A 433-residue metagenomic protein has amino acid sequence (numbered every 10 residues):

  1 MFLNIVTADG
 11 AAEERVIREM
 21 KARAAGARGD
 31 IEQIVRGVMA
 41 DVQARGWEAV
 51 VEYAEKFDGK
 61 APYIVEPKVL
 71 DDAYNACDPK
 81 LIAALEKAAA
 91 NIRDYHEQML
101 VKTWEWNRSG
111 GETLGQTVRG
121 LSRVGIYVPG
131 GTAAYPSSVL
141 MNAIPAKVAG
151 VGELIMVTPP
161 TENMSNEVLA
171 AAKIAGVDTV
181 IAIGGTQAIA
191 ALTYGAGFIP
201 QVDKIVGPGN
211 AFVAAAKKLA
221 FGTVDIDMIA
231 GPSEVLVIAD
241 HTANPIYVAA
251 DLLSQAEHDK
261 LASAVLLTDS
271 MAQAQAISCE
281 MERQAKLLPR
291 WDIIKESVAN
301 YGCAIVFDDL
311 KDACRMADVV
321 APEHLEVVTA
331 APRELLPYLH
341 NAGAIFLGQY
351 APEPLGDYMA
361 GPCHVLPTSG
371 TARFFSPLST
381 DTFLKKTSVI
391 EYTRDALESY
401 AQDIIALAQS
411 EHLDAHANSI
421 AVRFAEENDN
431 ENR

Functional and structural regions predicted by a protein language model:
M1-S122: N-terminal Rossmann-like NAD(P)+-binding subdomain of aldehyde/semialdehyde dehydrogenases
W106-A170: Conserved small-residue-rich beta-alpha loop and adjacent elements that most often cradle the phosphate/pyrophosphate
M141-G152, K173-A175, T193-I199, K217-L219 (+1 more regions): Alpha-helix C-terminal capping segments
G152-P160, A264-S270, I277: Short internal beta-strands
G176-S254, H258-S263: Conserved NAD(P)+-binding/catalytic subdomain of aldehyde/semialdehyde dehydrogenases
H258, L266-A342: A glycine- and small/hydrophobic-rich beta-loop-beta segment that serves as a flexible "lid/hinge" or phosphate-binding
D318-R433: C-terminal core of ALDH-fold dehydrogenases
